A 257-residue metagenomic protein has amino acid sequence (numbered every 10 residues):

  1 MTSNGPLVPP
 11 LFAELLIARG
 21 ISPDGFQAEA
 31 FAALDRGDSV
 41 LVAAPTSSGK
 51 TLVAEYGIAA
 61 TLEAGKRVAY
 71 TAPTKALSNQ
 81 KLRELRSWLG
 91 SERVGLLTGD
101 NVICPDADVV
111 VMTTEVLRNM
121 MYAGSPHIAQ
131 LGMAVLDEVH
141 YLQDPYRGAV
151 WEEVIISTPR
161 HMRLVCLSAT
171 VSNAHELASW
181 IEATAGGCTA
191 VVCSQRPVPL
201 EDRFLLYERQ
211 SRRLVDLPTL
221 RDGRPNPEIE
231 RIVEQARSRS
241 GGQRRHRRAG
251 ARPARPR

Functional and structural regions predicted by a protein language model:
T2-A43: Conserved pre-motif I regulatory segment
F31-V40, K50-K66, R86, E152-S157: Walker A/P-loop NTP-binding motif
V40-A43, A69, V165: Short hydrophobic/aromatic beta-strand immediately N-terminal to the Walker A/P-loop
S47: Walker A (P-loop) phosphate-binding loop of P-loop NTPases
K66-N119, S179, T189: Conserved nucleic-acid-binding Ia/Ib motif block in the N-terminal RecA-like helicase ATPase lobe
L77, I103, E138-L142, N173: Residues immediately C-terminal
V110, T114-V116, Y122-C166: SF2 helicase catalytic motif II
I156, R163-V165, T170-R257: Conserved interdomain linker/interface between the two RecA-like ATPase lobes of SF2 helicase motors
